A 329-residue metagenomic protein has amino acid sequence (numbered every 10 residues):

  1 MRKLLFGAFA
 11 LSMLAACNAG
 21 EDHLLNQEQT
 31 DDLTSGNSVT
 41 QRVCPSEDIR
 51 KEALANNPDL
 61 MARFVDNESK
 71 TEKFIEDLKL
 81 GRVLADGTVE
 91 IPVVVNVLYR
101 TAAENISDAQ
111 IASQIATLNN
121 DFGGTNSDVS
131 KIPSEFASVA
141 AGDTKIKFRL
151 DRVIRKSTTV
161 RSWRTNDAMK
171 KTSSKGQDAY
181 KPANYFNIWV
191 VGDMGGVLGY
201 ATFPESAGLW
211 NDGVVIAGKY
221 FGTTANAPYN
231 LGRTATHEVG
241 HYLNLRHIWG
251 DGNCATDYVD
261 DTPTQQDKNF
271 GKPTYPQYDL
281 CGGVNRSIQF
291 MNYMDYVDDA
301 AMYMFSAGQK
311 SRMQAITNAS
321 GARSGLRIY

Functional and structural regions predicted by a protein language model:
L4-S12: Sec-dependent N-terminal signal peptides
L14-A16: C-terminal motif of bacterial Sec signal peptides marking the signal peptidase cleavage site
N18-D22: Bacterial signal peptide processing site
N26-P182, A322-R323, Y329: Propeptide-to-catalytic entry region of secreted or membrane-anchored zinc metalloproteases
V97-D108, T224-Y229, D298-A301: Second-shell loop/turn segments in exported
S107-Q114, L231-A235, S306-R312, I316 (+1 more regions): Stable alpha-helical elements in mature extracytoplasmic
A112-T274: Metzincin-family zinc-dependent endopeptidase catalytic domain
C254-Y329: Replace "(M1/M4/M9/M12/WLM)" with "(e.g., M1/M4/M8/M9/M12/M26/WLM)" and add "not limited to" to clarify scope
